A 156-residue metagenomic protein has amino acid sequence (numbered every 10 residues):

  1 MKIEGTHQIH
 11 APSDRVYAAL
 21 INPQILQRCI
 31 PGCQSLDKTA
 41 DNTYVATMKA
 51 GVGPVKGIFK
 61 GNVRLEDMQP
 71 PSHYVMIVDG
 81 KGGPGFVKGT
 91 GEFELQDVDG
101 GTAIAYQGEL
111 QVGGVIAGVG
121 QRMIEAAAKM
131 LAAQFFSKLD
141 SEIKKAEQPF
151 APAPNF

Functional and structural regions predicted by a protein language model:
M1-T43, T47-G51, K138, N155-F156: Hydrophobic ligand-binding cavity/cleft-lining segments
K2-Q8, T43-V45, I58-K60, H73 (+2 more regions): Intrinsic-disorder/low-complexity, polar/charged segments enriched in Ser/Thr/Lys/Arg/Asp/Glu/Gln
G5, C33-Q34, G61-D67, V78 (+1 more regions): Hydrophobic/aromatic beta-strand elements that line small-molecule binding cavities or substrate pockets in beta-rich
L26, G32, G51, V55 (+3 more regions): Glycine-rich, flexible loop/turn motifs
D37-G82, Q134: Glycine-rich portal/gate segments that line the openings of hydrophobic small-molecule binding cavities
I58, V87-K88, E147, F156: Short, well-ordered secondary-structure micro-motifs
G80-A127: Beta-strand/loop substructures that line and gate deep hydrophobic ligand-binding cavities in soluble
G113-N155: A conserved amphipathic terminal alpha-helix motif
